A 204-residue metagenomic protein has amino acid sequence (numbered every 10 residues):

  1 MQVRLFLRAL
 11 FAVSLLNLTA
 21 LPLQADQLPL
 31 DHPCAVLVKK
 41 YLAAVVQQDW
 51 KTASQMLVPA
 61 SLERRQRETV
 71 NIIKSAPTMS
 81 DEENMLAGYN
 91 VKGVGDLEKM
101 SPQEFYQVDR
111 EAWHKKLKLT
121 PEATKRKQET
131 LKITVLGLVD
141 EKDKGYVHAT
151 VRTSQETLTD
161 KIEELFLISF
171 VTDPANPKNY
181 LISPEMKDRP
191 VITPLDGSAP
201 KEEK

Functional and structural regions predicted by a protein language model:
M1-F6: N-terminal secretory signal peptides that target proteins for export/translocation
R8-A20: Bacterial N-terminal signal peptides
S14, V46, I73-P77, N90-G93 (+5 more regions): Generic secondary-structure transition motif, activating predominantly at the C-termini of alpha-helices
L23-K51, Q55, P59-M79: Short, low-complexity N-terminal intrinsically disordered segments enriched in polar/charged residues
I73, E82-N84, N176-P177: Short, surface-exposed, polar/charged, turn-prone segments marking secondary-structure boundaries
M79-E122: Low-complexity, serine/threonine/proline-enriched polar segments
E104-K204: Exposed beta-sheet edge and beta->alpha loop/turn motif
